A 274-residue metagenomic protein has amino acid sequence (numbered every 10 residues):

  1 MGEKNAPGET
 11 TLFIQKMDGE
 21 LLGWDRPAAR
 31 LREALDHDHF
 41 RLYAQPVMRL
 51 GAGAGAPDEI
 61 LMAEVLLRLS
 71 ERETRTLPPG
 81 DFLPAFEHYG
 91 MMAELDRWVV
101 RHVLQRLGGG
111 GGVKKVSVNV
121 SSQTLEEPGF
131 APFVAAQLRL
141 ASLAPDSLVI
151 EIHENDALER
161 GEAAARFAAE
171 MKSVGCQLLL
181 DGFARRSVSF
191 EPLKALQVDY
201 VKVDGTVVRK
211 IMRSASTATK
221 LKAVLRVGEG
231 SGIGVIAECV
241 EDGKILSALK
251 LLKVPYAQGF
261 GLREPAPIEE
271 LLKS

Functional and structural regions predicted by a protein language model:
M1-R41, F86-G90, P128-A131, A164 (+1 more regions): C-di-GMP signaling machinery
E9-E20, R68, R72, S121-E126 (+2 more regions): EAL-family c-di-GMP phosphodiesterase catalytic domain
I14, E59-E64, Y89-A163, C239: Catalytic core of bacterial c-di-GMP phosphodiesterases, primarily the EAL and HD-GYP domains, capturing alpha-helical
K16-A85, L180, Q258, R263-P267: Active-site core of bacterial EAL-family cyclic-dinucleotide phosphodiesterase domains
P27, V65, P79, A85-F86 (+5 more regions): Structural preference for long, well-ordered alpha-helical segments in enzyme cores
H37-D38, H88-Y89, G110-V113, V174 (+2 more regions): Structured helix-beta-strand junction loops
A168-S173: Mobile, glycine- and charge-enriched loop segments and immediately flanking short secondary-structure elements within
